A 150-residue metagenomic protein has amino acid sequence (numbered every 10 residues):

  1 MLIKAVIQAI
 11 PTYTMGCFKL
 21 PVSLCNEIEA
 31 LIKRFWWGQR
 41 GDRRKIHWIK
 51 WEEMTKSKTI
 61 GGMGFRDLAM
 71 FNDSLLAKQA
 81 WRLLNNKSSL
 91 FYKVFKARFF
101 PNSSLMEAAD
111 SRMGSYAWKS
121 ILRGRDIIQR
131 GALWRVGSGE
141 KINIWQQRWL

Functional and structural regions predicted by a protein language model:
M1-L150: A helix-boundary/hinge signal
